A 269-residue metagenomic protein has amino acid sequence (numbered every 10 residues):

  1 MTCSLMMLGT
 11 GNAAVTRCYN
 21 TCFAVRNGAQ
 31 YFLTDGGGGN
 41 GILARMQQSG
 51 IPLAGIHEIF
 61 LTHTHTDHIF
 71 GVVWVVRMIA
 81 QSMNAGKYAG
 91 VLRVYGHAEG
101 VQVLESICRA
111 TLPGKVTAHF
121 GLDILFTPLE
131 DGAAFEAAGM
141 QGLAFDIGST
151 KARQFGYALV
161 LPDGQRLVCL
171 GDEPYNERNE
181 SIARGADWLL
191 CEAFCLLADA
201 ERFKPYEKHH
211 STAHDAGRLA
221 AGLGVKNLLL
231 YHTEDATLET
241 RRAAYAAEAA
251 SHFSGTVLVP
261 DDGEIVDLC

Functional and structural regions predicted by a protein language model:
M1-S49, R153-G171, W188: Conserved beta-strand hairpin/beta-sheet module of binuclear metal-dependent hydrolase folds, prominently
L5, D35, M46, H63 (+8 more regions): Divalent metal-coordination and catalytic microenvironments
V15-R17, P128-A198: Active-site-proximal loop/helix segment associated with metal-binding centers of metalloenzymes
L33-G37, H57-T64, H97, L167-E173 (+3 more regions): Active-site neighborhood of phospho(di)ester-bond hydrolases with catalytic His/Asp-centered motifs
N40-L92: Active-site metal-binding motif and surrounding structural segment of the metallo-beta-lactamase
T66, V94, G100-V101, T233-L238: Short histidine/acidic/glycine/proline-rich micro-motifs that form metal- and phosphate-coordinating active-site loops
Y88-R153, A250, L258, D262: Metallo-beta-lactamase
P174-G263: Cap/insert and terminal regions of metallo-dependent hydrolase folds
